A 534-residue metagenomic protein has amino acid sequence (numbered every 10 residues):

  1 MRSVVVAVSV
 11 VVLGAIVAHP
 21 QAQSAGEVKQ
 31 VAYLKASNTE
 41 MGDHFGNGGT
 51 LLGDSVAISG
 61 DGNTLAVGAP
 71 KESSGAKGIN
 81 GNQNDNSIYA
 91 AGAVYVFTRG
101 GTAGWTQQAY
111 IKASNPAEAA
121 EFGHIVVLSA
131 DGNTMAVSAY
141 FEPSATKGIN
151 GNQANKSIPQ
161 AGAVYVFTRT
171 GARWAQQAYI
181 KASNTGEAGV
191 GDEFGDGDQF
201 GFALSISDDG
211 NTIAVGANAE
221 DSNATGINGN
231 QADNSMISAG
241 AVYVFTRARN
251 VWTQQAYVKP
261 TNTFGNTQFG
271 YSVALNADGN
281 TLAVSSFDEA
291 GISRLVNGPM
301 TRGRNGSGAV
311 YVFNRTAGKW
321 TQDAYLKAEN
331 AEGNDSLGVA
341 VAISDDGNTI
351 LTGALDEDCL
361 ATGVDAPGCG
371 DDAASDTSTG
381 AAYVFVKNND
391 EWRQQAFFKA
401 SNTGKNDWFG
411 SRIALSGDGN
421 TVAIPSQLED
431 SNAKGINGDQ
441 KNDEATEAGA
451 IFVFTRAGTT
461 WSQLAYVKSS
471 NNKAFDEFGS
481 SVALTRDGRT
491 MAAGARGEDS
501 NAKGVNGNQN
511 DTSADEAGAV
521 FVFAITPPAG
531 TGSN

Functional and structural regions predicted by a protein language model:
M1-V4: Positively charged n-region of N-terminal signal peptides that target proteins for export
V6-A15: Bacterial N-terminal signal peptides
P20-N534: Conserved beta-strand/short-helix segments that make up beta-rich extracellular adhesion/recognition modules
